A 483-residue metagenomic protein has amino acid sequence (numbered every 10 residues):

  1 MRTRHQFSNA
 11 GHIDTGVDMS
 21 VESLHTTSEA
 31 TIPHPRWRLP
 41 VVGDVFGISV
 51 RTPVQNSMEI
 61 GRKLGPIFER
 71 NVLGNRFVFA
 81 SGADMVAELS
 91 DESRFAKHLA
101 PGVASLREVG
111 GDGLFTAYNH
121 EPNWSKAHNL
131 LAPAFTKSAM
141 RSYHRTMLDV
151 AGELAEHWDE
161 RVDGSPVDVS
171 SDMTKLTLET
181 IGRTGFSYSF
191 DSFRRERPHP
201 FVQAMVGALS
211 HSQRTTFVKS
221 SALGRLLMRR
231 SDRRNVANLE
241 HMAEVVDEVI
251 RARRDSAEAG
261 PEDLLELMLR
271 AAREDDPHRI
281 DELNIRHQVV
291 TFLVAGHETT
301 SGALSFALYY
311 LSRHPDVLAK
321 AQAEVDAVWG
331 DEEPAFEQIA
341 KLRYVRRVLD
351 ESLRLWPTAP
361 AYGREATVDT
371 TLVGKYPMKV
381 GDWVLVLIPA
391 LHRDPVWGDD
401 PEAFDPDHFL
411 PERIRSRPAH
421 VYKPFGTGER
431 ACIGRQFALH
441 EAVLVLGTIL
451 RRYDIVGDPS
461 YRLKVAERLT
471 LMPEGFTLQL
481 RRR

Functional and structural regions predicted by a protein language model:
R2-H25, E29-P33, G61-R62, A151-A155 (+5 more regions): Cytochrome P450 proximal C-terminal region
N9-H12, V21-T26, A30-R62, F68 (+9 more regions): Cytochrome P450 catalytic-domain helical core, especially the substrate-recognition surface and oxygen-activation
P40, T136, V236-L304, L318 (+3 more regions): Conserved cytochrome P450 catalytic core segment spanning the I/J/K helices
D44-G65, E244, E248, E332-G374: Conserved cytochrome P450 K-helix E-x-x-R motif and the immediately C-terminal K′/meander segment
Q55, A87-L106, D399: Cytochrome P450 catalytic domain signature, combining two hallmark sequence patches
T299-V317, Q322-E324, Q436-R451: Cytochrome P450 catalytic-core helices
V386-R413: Conserved cytochrome P450 K-helix/beta-meander segment immediately N-terminal to the heme-binding cysteine loop
